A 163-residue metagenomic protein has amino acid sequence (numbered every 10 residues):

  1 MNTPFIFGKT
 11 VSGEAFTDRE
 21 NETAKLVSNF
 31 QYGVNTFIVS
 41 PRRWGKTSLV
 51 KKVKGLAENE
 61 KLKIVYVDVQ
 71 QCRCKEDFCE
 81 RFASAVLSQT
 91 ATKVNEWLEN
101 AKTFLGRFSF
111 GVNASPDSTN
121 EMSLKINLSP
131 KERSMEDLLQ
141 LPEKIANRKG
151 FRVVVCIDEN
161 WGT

Functional and structural regions predicted by a protein language model:
M1-T36, G111: A short, basic N-terminal segment
V34, V39-W44, S48-G162: P-loop NTPase nucleotide-binding core
